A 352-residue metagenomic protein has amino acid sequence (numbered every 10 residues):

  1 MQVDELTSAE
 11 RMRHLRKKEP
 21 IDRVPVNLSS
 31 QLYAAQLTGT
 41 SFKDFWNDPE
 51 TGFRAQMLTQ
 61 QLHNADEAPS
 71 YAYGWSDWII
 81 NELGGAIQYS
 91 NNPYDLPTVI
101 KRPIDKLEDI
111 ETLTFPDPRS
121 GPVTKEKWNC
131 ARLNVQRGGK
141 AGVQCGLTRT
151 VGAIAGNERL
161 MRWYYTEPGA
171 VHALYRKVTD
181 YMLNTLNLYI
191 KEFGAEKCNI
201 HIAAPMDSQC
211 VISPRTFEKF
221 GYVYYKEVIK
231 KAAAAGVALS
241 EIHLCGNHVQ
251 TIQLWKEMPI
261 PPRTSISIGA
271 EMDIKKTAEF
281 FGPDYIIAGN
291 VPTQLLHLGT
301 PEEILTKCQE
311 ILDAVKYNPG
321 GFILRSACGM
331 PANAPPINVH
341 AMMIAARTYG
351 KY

Functional and structural regions predicted by a protein language model:
M1-F45, A55, D66-S70, N91 (+2 more regions): Active-site loop segments of alpha/beta catalytic cores
N47-P49: Ser/Thr/Asn(+Pro)-rich, low-complexity disordered segments
Q56-M57, Q61-I80, G84: Membrane helical hairpin/interfacial module
W75-P116: A contiguous, low-structure linker/loop signature
